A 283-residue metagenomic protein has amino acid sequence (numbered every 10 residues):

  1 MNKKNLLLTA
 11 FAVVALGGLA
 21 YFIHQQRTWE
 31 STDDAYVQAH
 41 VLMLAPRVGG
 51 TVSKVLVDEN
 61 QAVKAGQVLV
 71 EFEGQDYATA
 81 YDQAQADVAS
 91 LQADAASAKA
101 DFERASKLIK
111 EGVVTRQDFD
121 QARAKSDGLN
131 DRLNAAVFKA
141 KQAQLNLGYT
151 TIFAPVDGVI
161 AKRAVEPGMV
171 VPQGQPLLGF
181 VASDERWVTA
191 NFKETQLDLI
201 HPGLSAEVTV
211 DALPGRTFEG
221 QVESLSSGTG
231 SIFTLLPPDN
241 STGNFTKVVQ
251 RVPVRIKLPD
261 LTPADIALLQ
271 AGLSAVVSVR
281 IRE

Functional and structural regions predicted by a protein language model:
N5-L8, A15-Q38: Aromatic-capped interface at the extracytoplasmic side of an N-terminal signal-anchor transmembrane helix
A20-W29, A182-E185, N191-D198, S205-F218 (+3 more regions): Hydrophobic alpha-helix/coiled-coil detector that fires on Leu/Ile/Phe-packed helical surfaces
R27, T242-Q250, A267-A271: A generic structural micro-feature
E30-A89, A93, E111, Q117-D118 (+3 more regions): Long, amphipathic coiled-coil "stalk"/hairpin helices in large membrane-associated assemblies
Y36-Q38, K54-L56, A62-V68, N146 (+4 more regions): Surface-exposed patches in structured soluble domains
L42, D76-L145, R163, V188 (+1 more regions): Alpha-helical coiled-coil segments
V68, G74-Q75, F119, P176 (+4 more regions): Short, surface-exposed secondary-structure boundary micro-motifs
L235-L258: Short solvent-exposed strand/turn elements
